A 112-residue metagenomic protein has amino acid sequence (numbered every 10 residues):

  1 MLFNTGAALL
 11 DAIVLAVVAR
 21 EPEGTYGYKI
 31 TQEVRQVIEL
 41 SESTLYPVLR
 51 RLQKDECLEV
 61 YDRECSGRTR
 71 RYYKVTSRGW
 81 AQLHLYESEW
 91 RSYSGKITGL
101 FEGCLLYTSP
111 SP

Functional and structural regions predicted by a protein language model:
M1-L2, L105-L106: N-terminal intrinsically disordered/low-complexity leader segments
L2-T44: N-terminal helix-turn-helix DNA-binding core of bacterial DNA-binding proteins
R20-G24, K54-D55, R78-G79: Short, charged/polar surface micro-motifs in flexible loops or helix N-caps
Y46-R51: Short, hydrophobic-biased segments on the C-terminal half of alpha helices that form "recognition helices"
D55, K96, L100-G103: Amphipathic, soluble alpha-helical interaction motifs
E56-T69, K74: Beta-hairpin "wing" of winged helix-turn-helix
K74-G99: Conserved segment of winged-helix/HTH DNA-binding domains
Y107-P112: Conserved small/polar residues in nucleotide/adenosyl-binding loops
